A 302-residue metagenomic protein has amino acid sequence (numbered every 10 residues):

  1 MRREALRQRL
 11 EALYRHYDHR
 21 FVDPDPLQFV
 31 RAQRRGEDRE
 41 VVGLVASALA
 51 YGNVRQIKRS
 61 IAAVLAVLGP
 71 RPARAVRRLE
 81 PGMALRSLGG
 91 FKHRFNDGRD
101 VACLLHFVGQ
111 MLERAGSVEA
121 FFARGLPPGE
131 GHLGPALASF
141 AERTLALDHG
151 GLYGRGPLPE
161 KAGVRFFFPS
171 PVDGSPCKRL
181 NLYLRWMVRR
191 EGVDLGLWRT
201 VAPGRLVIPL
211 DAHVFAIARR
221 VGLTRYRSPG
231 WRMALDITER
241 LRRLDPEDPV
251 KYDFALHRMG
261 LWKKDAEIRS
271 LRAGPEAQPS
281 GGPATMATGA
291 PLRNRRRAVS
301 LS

Functional and structural regions predicted by a protein language model:
M1-S302: HhH-family (HhH-GPD) DNA N-glycosylase catalytic core used in base-excision repair
